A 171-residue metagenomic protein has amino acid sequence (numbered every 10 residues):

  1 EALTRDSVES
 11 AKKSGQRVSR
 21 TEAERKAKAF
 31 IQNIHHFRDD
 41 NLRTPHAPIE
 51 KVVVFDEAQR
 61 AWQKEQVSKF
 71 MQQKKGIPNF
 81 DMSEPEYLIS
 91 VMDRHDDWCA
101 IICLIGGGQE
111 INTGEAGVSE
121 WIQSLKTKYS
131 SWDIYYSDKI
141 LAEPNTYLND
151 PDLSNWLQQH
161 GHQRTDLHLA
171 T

Functional and structural regions predicted by a protein language model:
A2-V18, V52-T171: Conserved helicase motor core of SF1/SF2 NTP-dependent helicases
A2-V53: Inter-Walker segment of RecA-like/P-loop motor cores
